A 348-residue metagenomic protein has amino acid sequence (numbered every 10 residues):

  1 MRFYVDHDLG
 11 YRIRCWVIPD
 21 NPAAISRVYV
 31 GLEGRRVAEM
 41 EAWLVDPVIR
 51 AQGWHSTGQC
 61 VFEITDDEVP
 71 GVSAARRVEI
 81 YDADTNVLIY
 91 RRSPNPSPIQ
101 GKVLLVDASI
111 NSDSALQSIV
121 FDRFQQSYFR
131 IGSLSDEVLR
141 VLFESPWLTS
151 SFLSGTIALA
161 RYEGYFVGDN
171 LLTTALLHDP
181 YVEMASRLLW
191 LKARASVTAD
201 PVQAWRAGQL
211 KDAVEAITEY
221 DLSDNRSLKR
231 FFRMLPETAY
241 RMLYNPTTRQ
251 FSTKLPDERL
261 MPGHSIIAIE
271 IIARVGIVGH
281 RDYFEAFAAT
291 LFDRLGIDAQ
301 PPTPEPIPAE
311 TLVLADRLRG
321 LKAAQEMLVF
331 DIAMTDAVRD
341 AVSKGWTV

Functional and structural regions predicted by a protein language model:
M1-G101, Y162-E163: Basic, ligand-binding patches in group-transfer machinery, especially extracytoplasmic/periplasmic segments
R2-L9, I25, S112-F121, D212-N225: Short N-terminal helix-initiation segments at or just after the protein's N-terminus
D20, V28, L32, D66-P96 (+4 more regions): PAPS-dependent sulfotransferases, especially Golgi type II membrane carbohydrate sulfotransferases
A51, T65-D66, Q117-S118, V138-S145 (+4 more regions): Low-complexity, flexible helical/coil segments
N95-W205: PAPS-dependent sulfotransferase catalytic domain
S109-D113, P146, S151, I277-F284 (+1 more regions): Aromatic-acidic/polar surface patches that form glycan- and anion
D113-Q117, L159, N170, L177 (+3 more regions): A structural signal for well-ordered alpha-helical scaffolds and beta->alpha junctions
V141, L171-T174, V182-L295, A299: PAPS-dependent sulfotransferase catalytic domain
